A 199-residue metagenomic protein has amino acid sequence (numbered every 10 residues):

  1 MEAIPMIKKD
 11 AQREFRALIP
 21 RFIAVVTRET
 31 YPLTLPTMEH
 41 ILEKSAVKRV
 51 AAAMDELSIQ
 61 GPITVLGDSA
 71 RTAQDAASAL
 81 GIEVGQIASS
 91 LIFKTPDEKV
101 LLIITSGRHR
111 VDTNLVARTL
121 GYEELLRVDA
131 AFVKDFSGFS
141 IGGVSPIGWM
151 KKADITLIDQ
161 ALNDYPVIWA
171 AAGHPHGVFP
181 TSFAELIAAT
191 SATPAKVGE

Functional and structural regions predicted by a protein language model:
M1-R13: Ser/Thr-rich, low-complexity intrinsically disordered segments
F22, T27-E199: Extended, low-hydrophobicity, polar/charged segments
